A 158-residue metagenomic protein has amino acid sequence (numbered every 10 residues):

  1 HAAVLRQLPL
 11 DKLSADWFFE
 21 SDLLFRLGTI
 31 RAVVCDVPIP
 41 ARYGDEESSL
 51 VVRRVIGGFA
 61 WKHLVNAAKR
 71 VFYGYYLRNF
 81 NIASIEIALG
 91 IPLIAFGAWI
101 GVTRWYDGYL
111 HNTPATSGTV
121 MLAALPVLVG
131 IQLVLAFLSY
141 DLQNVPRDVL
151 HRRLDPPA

Functional and structural regions predicted by a protein language model:
H1, V51-V52, N81, T116: Helix N-cap and loop-to-helix transition residues
A3-L77: Catalytic donor/gating beta->alpha subdomain of glycosyltransferases that bind UDP-sugars
L77-A158: Membrane-embedded multi-pass helical conduit in multi-pass membrane proteins, especially envelope-biosynthetic
